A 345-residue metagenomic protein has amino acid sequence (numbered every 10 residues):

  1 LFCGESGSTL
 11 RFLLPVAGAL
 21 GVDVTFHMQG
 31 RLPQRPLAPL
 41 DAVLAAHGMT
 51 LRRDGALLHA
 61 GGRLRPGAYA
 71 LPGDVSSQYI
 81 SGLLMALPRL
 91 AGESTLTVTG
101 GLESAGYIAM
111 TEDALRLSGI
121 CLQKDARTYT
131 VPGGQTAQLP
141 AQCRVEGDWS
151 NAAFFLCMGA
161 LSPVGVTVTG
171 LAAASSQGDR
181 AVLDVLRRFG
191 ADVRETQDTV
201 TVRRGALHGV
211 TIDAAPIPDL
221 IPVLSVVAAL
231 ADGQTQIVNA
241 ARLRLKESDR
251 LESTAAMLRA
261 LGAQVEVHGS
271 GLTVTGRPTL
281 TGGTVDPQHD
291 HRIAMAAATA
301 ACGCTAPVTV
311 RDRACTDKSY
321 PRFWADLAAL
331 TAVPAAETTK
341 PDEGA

Functional and structural regions predicted by a protein language model:
L1-A345: Short, structured segments at the rim of ligand-binding sites
